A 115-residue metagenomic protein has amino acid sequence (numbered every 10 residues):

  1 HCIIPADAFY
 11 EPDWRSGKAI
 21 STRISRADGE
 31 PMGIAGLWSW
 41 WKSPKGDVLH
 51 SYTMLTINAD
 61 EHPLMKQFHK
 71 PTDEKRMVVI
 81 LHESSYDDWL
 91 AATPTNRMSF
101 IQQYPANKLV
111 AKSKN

Functional and structural regions predicted by a protein language model:
H1-N115: A structured binding-face within diverse protein domains that lines the active/interaction site
